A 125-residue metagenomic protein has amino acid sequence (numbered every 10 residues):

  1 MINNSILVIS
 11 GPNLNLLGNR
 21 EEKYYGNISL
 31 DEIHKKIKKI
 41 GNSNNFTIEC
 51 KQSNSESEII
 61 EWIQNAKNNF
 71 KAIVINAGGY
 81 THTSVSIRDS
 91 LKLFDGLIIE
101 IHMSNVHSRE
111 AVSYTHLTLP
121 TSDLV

Functional and structural regions predicted by a protein language model:
I2-I6: Extreme N-terminal starter segment of soluble prokaryotic enzymes
L7-N13, M103-L117: Mobile beta-alpha loop/short-helix "lid" or hinge segments that flank ligand
L17-D31: Glycine- and acidic-residue-enriched helix-capping/strand-helix junction motifs
E49-S57: Short beta->alpha junction loops
E58-W62: Short acidic active-site motifs
A66-A72: Short acidic/histidine-rich motifs immediately flanking catalytic phosphotransfer sites in two-component signaling
I75-N105: Mid-chain, well-packed structural core segment of small domains
H116, T121-V125: Single conserved hydrophobic/aromatic residue that forms the stacking wall/gate of nucleotide- or nucleobase-binding
